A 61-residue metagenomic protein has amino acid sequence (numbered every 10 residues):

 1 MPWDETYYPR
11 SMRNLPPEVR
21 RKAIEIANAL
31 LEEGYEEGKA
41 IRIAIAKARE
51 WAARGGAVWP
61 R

Functional and structural regions predicted by a protein language model:
M1-R61: C-terminal alpha-helical interaction appendages
